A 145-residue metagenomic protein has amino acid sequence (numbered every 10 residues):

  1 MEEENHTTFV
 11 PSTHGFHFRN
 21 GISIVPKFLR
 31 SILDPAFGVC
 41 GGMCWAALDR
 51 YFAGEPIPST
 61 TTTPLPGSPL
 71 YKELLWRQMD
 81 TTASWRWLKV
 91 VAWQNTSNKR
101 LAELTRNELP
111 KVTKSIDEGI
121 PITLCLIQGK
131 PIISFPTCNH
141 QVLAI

Functional and structural regions predicted by a protein language model:
M1: Short, basic/aromatic recognition patches that contact phosphate-bearing ligands
E4-R106: Cysteine-nucleophile protease catalytic domains, especially the papain-like/related folds used in DUB/UBL proteases
L101-I145: Active-site-adjacent substructure of cysteine-protease-like catalytic cores
